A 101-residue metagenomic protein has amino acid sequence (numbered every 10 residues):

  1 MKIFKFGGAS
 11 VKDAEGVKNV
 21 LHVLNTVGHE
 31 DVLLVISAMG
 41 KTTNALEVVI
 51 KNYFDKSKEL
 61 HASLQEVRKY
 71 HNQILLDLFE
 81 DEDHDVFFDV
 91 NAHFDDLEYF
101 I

Functional and structural regions predicted by a protein language model:
M1-I101: Nucleotide/pyrophosphate-binding catalytic subdomain
